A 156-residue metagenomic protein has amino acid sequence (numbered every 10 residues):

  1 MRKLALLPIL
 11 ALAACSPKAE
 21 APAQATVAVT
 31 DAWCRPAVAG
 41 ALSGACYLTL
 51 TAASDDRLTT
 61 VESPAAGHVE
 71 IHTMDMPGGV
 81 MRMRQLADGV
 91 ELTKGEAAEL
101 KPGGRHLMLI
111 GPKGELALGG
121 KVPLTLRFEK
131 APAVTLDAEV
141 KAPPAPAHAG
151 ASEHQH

Functional and structural regions predicted by a protein language model:
M1-L4: Positively charged n-region of N-terminal signal peptides that target proteins for export
P8-I9: Residue-level signal for mature regions of secreted extracellular proteins and peptides
C15-A19: Bacterial signal peptide processing site
P22-H156: Compact, glycine-rich, soluble single-domain proteins
